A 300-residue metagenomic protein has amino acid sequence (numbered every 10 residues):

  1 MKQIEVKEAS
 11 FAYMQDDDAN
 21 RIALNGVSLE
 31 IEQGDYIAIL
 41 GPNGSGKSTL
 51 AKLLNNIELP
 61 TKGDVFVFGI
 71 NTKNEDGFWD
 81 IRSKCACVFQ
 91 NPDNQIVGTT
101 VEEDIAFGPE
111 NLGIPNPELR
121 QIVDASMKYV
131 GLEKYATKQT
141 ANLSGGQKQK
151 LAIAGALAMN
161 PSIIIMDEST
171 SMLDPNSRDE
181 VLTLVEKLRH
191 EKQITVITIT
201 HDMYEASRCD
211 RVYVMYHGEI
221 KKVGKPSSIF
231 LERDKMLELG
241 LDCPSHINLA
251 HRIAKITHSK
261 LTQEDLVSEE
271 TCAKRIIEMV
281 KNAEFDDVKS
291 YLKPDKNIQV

Functional and structural regions predicted by a protein language model:
L40-P42: The feature captures the beta-strand-to-loop junction immediately N-terminal to the Walker
N55: Helix-to-loop junction immediately C-terminal to a conserved catalytic motif
G63-K73, I81: Conserved ABC transporter NBD signature motif
P117-Y135: Conserved ABC ATPase "signature" region
Q139-L143, Q147: Conserved ABC ATPase signature
I164-D167: Catalytic Walker B motif of ABC-type/P-loop ATPase nucleotide-binding domains
